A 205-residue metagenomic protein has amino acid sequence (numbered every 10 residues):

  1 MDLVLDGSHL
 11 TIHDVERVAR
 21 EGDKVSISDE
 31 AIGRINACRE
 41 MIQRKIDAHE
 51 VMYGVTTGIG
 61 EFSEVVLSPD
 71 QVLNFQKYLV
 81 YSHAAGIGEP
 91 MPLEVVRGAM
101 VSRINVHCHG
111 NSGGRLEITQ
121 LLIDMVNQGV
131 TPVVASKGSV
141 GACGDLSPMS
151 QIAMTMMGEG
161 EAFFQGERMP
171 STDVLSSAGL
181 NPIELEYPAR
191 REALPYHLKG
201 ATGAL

Functional and structural regions predicted by a protein language model:
M1-L205: Conserved, well-structured ligand/cofactor-binding cores
